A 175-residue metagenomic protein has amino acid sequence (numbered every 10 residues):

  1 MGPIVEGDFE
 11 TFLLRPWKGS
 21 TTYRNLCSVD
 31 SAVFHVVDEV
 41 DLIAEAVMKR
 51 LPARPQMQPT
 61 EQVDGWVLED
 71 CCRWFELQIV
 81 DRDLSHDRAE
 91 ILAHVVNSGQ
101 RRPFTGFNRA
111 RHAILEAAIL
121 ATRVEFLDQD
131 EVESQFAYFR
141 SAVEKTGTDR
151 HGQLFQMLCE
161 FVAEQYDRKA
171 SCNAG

Functional and structural regions predicted by a protein language model:
M1-V37, D41: N-terminal structural module
L13, V33, C72-E76, E90-L92 (+1 more regions): Conserved hydrophobic/aromatic beta-strand scaffold that supports enzyme active sites
S20-R24, L42, S98-G106: Short, surface-exposed beta-strand/loop "edge" segments at domain boundaries and coil↔beta transitions
V29-V80, S85: Ordered, amphipathic secondary-structure segments that act as subunit-interaction surfaces in large macromolecular
R82-E133: Flexible glycine-rich active-site/ligand-binding loops centered on an Asp-His dyad
E116, L120-C159: Eukaryotic intrinsically disordered, low-complexity regulatory regions
F155-G175: C-terminal non-catalytic accessory extensions
